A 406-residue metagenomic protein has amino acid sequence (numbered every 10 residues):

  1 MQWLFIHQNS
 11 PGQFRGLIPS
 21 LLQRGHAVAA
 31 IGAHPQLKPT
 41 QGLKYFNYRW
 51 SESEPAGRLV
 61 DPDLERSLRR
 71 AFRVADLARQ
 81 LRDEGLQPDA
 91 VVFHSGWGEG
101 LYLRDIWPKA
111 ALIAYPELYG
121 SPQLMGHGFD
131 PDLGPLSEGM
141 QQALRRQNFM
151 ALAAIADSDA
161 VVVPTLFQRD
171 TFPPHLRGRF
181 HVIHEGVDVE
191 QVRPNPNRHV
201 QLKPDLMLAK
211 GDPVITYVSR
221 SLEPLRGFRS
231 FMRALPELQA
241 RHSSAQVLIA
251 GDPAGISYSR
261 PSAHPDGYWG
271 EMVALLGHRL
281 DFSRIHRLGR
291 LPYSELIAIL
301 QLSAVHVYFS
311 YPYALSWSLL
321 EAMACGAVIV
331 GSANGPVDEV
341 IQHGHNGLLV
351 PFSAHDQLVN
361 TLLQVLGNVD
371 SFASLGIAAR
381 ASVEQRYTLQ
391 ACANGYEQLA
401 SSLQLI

Functional and structural regions predicted by a protein language model:
E52-V60, A110-F149, E190-N195, P253-D266: Acceptor-binding helix/loop patch of EC 2.4 sugar-transfer enzymes, predominantly nucleotide-sugar-dependent
F167, G186: Carbohydrate-associated surface elements
P204-R226, M232-E237, L248: Conserved donor-binding/catalytic core segment of Leloir-type glycosyltransferases
G255, R260-R290, S294: Nucleotide-activated donor-binding/catalytic signature segment of Leloir-type glycosyltransferases, i.e., the conserved
Y311: Aromatic "clamp/platform" in nucleotide-sugar-dependent glycosyltransferases that forms part of the donor/acceptor
V328-G331: Short hydrophobic beta-strand element within catalytic cores of glycosyltransferases and related nucleotide-activated
H343-G344, L348-H355, Q364-V369: Conserved acidic donor-binding segment of nucleotide-sugar-dependent glycosyltransferases
Q357, Q364, S371-R386, C392-Q398: A short, well-ordered alpha-helix in the C-terminal region of glycosyltransferases
